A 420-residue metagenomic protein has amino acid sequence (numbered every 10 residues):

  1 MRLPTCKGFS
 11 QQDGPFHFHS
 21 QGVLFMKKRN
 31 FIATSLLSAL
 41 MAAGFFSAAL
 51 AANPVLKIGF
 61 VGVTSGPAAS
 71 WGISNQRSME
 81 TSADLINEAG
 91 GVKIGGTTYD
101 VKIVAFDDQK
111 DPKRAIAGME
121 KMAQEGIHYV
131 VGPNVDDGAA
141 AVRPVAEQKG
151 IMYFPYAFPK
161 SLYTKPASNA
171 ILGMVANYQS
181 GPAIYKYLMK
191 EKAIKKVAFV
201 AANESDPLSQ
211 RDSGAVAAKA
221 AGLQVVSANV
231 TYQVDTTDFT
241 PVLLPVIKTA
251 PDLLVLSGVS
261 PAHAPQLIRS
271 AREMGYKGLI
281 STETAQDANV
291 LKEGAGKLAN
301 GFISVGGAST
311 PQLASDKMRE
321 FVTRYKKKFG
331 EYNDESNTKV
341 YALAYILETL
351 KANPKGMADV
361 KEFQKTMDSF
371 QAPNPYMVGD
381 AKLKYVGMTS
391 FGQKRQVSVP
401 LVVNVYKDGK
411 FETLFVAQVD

Functional and structural regions predicted by a protein language model:
P4, G14, K27-R29, A51-D420: Extracytosolic ligand-binding ectodomains
C6-F25: Short, Lys/Arg-enriched N-terminal segments with co-localized hydrophobic residues within the first ~10-30 amino acids
D13, H17-H19, L36, G44 (+2 more regions): A ubiquitous, low-specificity "background" feature that marks scattered single residues across proteins without
M26-L50: Gram-negative bacterial Sec-dependent N-terminal signal peptides
